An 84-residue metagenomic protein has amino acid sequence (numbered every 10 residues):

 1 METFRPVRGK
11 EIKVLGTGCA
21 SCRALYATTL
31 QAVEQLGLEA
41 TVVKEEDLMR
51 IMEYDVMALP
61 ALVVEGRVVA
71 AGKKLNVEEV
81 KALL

Functional and structural regions predicted by a protein language model:
E2-V33: Local sequence-structure signature of Cys/Sec-based thiol-disulfide redox active-site neighborhoods
V7-G9, A40, G72: Ubiquitin-like/PB1-type beta-grasp interaction modules and other compact soluble beta-rich domains
T17, D47-L48, R67: Short, ordered loop/turn segments at secondary-structure junctions
A24-E39, A61, V68-A71: Iron-sulfur (Fe-S) cluster-binding segments and ferredoxin-like electron-carrier domains, especially [2Fe-2S]
E34, M52-E53: Short polybasic/polar patches that bind polyanions
L38-R50: Thiol-based oxidoreductase modules, predominantly thioredoxin-like and allied folds used for disulfide exchange
D55-L62: Structural micro-motif
V64-L84: Non-catalytic, surface beta->alpha helical segment in thiol-disulfide oxidoreductase systems
